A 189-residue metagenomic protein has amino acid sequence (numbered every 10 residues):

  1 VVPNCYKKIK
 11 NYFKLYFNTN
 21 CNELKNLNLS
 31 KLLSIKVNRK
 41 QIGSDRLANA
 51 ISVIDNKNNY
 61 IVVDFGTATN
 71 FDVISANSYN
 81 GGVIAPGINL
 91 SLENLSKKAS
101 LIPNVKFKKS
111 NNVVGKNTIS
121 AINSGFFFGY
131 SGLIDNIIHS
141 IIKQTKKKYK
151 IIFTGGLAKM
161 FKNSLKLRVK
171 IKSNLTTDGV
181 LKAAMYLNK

Functional and structural regions predicted by a protein language model:
V1-I61, N77-K189: Nucleotide/phosphate-binding catalytic cleft detector across ATP-hydrolyzing and phosphate-transferring enzymes
G43-S44, T67-T69: A general structural signal for short secondary-structure boundary/capping elements
V62, T69-I74: Short beta-strand scaffold segments in enzyme catalytic cores
